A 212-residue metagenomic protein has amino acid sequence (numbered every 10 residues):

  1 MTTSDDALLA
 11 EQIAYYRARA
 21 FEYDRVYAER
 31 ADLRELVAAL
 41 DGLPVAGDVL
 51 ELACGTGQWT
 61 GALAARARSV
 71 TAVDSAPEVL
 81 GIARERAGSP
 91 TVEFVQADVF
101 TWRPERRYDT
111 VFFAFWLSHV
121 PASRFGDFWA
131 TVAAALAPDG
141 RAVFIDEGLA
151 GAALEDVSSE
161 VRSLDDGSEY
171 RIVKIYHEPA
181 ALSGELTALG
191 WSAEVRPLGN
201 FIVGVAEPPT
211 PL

Functional and structural regions predicted by a protein language model:
M1-P44: Conserved class I S-adenosyl-L-methionine
G47-G55: Conserved class I S-adenosyl-L-methionine
G55-T101: Class I SAM-dependent methyltransferase SAM/SAH-binding core
F112: A conserved beta-strand element that flanks and buttresses the S-adenosyl-L-methionine
F115-W116: Short catalytic micro-motifs in class I SAM-dependent methyltransferases
G126-P138: A short glycine-rich, Lys/Arg-flanked "PGG" loop and its adjoining helix->strand segment in the class I
I145-A188: C-terminal alpha-helical "lid/dimerization" subdomain adjacent to the S-adenosyl-L-methionine
Y176-E207, L212: Conserved Class I S-adenosyl-L-methionine
